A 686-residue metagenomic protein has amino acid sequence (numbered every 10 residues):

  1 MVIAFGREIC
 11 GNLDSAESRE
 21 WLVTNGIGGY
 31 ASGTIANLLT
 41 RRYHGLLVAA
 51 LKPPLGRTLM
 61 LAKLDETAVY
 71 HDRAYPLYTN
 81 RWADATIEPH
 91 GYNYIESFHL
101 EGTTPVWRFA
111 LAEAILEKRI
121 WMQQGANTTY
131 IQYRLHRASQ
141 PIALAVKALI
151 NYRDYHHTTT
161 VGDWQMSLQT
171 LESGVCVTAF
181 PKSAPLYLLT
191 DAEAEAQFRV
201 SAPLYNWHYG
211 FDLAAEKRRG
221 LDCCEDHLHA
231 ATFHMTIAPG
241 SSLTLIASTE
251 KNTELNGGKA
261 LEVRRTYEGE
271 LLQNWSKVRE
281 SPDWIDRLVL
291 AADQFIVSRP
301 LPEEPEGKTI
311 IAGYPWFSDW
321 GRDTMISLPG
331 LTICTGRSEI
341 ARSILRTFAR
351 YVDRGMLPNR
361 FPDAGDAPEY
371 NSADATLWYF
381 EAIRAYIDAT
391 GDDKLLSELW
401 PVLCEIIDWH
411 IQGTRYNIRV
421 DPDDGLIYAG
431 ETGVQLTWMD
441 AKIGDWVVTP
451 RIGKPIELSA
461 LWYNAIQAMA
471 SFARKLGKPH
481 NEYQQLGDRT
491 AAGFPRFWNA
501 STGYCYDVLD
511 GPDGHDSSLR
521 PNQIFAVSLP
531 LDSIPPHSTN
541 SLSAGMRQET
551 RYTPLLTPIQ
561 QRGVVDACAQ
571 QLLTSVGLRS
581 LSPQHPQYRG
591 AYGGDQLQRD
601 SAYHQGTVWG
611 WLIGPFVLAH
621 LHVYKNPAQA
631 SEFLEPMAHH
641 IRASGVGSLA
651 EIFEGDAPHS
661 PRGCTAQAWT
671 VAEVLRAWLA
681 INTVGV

Functional and structural regions predicted by a protein language model:
M1-E280, P315, R322, R337 (+5 more regions): Terminal accessory carbohydrate-recognition/targeting modules of carbohydrate-active enzymes
Y70, L77-T104, L111-I115, E549-T557 (+3 more regions): Non-catalytic C-terminal accessory modules of carbohydrate-active enzymes
A110, F211-L221, A291-G307, F348-P358 (+4 more regions): Active-site-adjacent bridging/hinge elements
H136-A138, T159-G162, A179, M235-P239 (+9 more regions): Aromatic-rich carbohydrate-recognition surfaces in CAZymes
E225-H234, G307-T324, D363-T376, D440 (+5 more regions): Solvent-exposed loop and edge beta-strand segments that line ligand/cofactor-binding and catalytic clefts
E270-Y314, S343, T347, L581-Y588: Conserved oxyanion/phosphate-binding beta-strand-loop segments in alpha/beta enzyme cores
P282-D293, I311, S338-A349, F380 (+8 more regions): Hydrophobic core segments within long, regular secondary-structure runs in both alpha- and beta-rich folds
D286, N359, I411, R415-D424 (+4 more regions): Catalytic cores of carbohydrate-active enzymes
